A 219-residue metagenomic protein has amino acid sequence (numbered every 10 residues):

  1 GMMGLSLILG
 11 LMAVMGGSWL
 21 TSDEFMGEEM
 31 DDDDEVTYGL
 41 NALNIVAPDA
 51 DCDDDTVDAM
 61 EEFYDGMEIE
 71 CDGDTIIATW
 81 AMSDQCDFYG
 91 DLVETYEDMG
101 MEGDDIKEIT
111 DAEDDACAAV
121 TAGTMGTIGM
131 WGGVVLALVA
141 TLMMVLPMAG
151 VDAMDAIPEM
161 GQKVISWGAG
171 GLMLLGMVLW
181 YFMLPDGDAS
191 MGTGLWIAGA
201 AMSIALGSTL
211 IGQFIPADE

Functional and structural regions predicted by a protein language model:
G1-L20, G123-Y181, A198-P216: Signature of small four-pass
G16-T121, D188-A189: Long, glycine/tryptophan/cysteine-rich extracytoplasmic
L179-S190: Membrane-helix boundary connector in multi-pass membrane proteins
D188-A200: Individual transmembrane alpha-helices with interfacial aromatic-anchor signatures
